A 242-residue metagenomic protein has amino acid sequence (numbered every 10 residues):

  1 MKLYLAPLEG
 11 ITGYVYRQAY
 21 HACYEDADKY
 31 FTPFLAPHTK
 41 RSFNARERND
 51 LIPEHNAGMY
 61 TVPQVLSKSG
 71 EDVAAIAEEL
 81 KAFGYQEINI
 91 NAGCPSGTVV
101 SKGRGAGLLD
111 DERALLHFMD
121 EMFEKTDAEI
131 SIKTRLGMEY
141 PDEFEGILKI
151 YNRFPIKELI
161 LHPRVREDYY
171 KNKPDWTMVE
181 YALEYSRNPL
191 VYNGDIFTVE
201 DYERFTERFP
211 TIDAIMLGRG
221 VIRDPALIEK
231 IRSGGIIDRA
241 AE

Functional and structural regions predicted by a protein language model:
M1-E242: Flavin-dependent oxidoreductase catalytic cores
